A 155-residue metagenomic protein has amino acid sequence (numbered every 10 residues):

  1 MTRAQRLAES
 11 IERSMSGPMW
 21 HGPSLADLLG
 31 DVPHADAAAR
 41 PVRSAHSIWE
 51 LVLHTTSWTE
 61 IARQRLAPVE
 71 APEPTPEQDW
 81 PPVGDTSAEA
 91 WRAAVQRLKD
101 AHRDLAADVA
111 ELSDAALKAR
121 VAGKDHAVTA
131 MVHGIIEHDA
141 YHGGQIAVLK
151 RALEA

Functional and structural regions predicted by a protein language model:
T2-A4, A8-G22, A26-L29, H34-P81 (+1 more regions): Short, contiguous alpha-helical
P81-A119, A130-I135: Acidic/histidine-rich alpha-helical segments that form the ligand environment of transition-metal centers
